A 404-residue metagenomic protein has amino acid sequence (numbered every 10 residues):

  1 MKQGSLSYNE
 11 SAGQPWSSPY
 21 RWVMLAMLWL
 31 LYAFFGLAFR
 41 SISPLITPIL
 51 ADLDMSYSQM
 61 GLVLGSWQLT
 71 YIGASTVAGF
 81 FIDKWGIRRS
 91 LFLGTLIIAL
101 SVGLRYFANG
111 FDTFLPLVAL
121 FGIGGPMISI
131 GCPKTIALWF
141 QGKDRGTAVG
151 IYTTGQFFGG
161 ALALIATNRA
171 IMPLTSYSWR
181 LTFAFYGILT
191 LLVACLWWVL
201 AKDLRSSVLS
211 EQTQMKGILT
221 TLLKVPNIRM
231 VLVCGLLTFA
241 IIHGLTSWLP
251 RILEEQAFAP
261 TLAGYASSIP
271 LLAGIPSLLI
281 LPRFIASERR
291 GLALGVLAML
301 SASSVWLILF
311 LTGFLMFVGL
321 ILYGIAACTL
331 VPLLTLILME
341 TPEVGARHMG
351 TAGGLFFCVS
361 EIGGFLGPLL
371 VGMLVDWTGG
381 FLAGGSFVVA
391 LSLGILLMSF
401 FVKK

Functional and structural regions predicted by a protein language model:
Y8-S18, K202-V231: Juxtamembrane intracellular "pre-TM" segments in multi-pass secondary transporters
R40, Q68-T76, A161, L271-L279 (+1 more regions): Residue-level signature of mid-helix packing/kink "hotspots" within the transmembrane helices of 12-pass Major
I42-P44, N227-L278: Extracytoplasmic gate region of multi-pass secondary transporters
G73-G110: Conserved MFS/SLC helix-loop-helix module at the cytosolic interface between two early adjacent transmembrane helices
L117-G155: Cytoplasmic helix-loop-helix junction between adjacent transmembrane helices in 12-TM secondary transporters
I151-A201: Helix-loop-helix hairpin linking two adjacent transmembrane segments in secondary transporters
R289-I337: C-terminal transmembrane helical hairpin of 12-TM major facilitator-type secondary transporters
V344-G380: A late C-terminal transmembrane helix in Major Facilitator Superfamily
